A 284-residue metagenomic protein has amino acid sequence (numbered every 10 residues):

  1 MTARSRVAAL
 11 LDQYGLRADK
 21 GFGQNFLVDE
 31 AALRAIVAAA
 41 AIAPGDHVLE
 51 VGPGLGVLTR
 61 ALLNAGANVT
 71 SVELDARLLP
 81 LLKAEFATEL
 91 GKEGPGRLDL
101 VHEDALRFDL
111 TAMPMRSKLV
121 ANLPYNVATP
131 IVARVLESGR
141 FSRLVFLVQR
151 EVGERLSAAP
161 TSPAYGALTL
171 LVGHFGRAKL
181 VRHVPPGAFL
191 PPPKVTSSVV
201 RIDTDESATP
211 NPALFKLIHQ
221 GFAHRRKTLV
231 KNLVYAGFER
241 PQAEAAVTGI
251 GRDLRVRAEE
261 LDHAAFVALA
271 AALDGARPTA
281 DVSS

Functional and structural regions predicted by a protein language model:
M1-Q220, T248, A268-S284: Catalytic cores of RNA-modifying enzymes
S198, I202-T204, T209-A245, D253 (+2 more regions): An accessory alpha-helical subdomain
A258-L261, A270: PAPS-dependent sulfotransferases, especially Golgi type II membrane carbohydrate sulfotransferases
